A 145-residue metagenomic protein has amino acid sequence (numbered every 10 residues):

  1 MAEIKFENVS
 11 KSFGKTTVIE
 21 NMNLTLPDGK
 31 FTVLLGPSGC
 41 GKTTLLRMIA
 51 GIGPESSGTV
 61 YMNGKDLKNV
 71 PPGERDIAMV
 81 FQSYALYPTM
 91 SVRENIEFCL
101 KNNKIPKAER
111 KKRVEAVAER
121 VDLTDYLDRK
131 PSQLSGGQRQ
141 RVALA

Functional and structural regions predicted by a protein language model:
M1-A145: ABC family nucleotide-binding domain
